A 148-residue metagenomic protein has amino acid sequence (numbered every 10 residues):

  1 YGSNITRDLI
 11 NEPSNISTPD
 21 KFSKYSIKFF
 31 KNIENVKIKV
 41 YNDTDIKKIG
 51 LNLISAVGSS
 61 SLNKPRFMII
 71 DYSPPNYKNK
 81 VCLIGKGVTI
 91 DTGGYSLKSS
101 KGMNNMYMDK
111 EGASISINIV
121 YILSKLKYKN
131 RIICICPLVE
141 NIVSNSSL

Functional and structural regions predicted by a protein language model:
Y1-T89, G102, I122-L126: N-terminal hydrophobic/helix-forming segments and targeting peptides
S26, V81-L83, S96-E140: Alpha-helical metal-binding/catalytic segments enriched in His/Glu/Asp
T44-I46, L138-I142: Short, internal active-site loops enriched in acidic
I49-L53, T92-K101, V143-L148: Short acidic, glycine/serine/threonine-rich loops at helix termini
I84-G87, N141-S147: Short, functional N-terminal and low-complexity linear motifs
